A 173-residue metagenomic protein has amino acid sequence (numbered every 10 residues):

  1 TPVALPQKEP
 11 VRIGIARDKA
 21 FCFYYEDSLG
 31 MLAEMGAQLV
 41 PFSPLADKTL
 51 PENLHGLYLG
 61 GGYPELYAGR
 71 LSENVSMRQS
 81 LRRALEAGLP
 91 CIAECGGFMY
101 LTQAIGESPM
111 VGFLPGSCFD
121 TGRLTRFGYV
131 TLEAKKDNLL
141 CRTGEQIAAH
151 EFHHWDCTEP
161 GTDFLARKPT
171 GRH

Functional and structural regions predicted by a protein language model:
T1-L85, C118-R126, H153-G161: N-terminal beta1-alpha1 cap of cysteine-dependent amidohydrolase-like domains
E9-R12, M110, E145-A148: A generic secondary-structure signal marking the coil-to-beta-strand transition
I13-I15, I92, I105, I147: Weak global preference for isoleucine
G14, G112-L114, F119, E133 (+2 more regions): Residues in well-ordered beta-strands of folded domains
E26-D27, L101-Q103, V130-L132, H153-C157 (+1 more regions): Generic signature of intrinsically disordered, low-complexity segments enriched in small/polar residues
Q38-V40, H55-G56, L89-P90, V111-G112 (+1 more regions): Structural motif
P64-N138: Cysteine-nucleophile active-site neighborhood
D137-H173: Catalytic beta-strand/loop cores that center a nucleophilic Ser/Cys/Thr and support acyl-enzyme chemistry
